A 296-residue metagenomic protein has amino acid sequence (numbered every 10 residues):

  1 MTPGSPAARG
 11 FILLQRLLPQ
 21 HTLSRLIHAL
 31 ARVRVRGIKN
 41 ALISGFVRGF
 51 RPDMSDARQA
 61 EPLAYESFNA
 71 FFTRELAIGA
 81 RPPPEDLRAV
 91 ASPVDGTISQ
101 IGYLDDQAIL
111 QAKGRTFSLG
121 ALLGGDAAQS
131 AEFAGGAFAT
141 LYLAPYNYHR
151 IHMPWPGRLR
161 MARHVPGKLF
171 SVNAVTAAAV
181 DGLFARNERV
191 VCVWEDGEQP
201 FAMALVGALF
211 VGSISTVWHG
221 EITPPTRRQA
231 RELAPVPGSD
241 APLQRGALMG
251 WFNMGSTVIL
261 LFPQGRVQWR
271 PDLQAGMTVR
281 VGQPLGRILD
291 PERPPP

Functional and structural regions predicted by a protein language model:
M1-P296: Contiguous, well-folded functional domains in the mature portion of proteins
